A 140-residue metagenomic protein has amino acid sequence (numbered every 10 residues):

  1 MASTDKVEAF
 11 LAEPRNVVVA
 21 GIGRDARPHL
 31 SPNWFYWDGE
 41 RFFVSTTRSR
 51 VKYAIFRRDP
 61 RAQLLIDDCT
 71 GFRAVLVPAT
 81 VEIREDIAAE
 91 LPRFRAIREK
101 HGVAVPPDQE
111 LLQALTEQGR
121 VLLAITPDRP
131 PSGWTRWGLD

Functional and structural regions predicted by a protein language model:
M1-N16, P107: Extreme N-terminal tail/first-helix region
V7, K52, E90-R93: Amphipathic alpha-helical interface surfaces
L11-A12, R57-R58, T116: Alpha-helix boundary recognition
P14-R48, A54, A62-I66, V75-V77: Short beta-strand segments
R15-N16, R61, G102, P130: Generic structural signal for secondary-structure transition and capping sites
R50-K52, L139-D140: Short, surface-exposed beta-strand-loop junctions and turns on beta-sheet-rich folds
R73-D140: Charged, gly/pro-rich active-site loop segments
